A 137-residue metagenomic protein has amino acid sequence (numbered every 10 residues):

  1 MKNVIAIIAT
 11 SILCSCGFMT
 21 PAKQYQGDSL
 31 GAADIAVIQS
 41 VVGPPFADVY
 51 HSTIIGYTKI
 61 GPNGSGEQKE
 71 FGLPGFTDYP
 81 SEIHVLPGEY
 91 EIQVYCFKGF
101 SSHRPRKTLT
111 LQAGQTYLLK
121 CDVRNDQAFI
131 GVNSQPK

Functional and structural regions predicted by a protein language model:
M1-F18: Sec-dependent bacterial lipoprotein signal peptides
C16-K137: Short loop/turn and low-complexity linker motifs enriched in small/turn-promoting residues
